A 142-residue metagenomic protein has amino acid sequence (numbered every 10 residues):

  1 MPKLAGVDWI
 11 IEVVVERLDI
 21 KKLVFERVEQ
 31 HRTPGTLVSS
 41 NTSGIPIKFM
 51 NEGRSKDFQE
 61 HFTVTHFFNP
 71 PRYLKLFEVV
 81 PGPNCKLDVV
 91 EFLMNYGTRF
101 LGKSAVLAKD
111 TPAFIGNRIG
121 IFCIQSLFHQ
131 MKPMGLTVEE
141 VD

Functional and structural regions predicted by a protein language model:
M1-V38, G44-F49, K56, F77: Rossmann-like NAD(P)-binding element
E12, P81, K132-P133: Amphipathic alpha-helical interaction elements
R27, H31, Y96-F100, S126: Solvent-exposed, charged/polar functional surfaces in cytosolic regulatory/catalytic domains
P34-R118: Rossmann-fold dinucleotide-binding core
T98, T111-D142: Helical "substrate-binding/catalytic lid" subdomain of Rossmann-like NAD(P)-dependent dehydrogenases/reductases
